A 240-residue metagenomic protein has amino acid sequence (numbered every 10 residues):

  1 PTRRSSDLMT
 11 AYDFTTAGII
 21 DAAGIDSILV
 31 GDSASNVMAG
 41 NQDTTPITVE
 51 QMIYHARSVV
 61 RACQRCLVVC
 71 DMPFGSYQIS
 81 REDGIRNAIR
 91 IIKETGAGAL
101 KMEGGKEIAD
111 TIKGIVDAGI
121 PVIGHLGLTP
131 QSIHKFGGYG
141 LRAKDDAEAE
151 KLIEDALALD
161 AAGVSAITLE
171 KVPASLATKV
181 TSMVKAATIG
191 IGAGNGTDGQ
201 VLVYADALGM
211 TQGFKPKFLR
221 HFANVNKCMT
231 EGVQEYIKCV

Functional and structural regions predicted by a protein language model:
P1-S5: Short, small-residue-biased leader/transition segments that mark boundaries at the very start of proteins
L8, L29, V69, A99-K101 (+3 more regions): Conserved beta-strand positions in the central sheet of alpha/beta enzyme cores
L8-Y12, T95-K106, A147-E148, V164-V172: Catalytic beta/alpha-barrel core
M9, D13, I20, V59 (+6 more regions): Conserved, mostly hydrophobic/aromatic
T16-A17, A23, S27-I53, M72-I79 (+2 more regions): Glycine-rich, proline-tolerant flexible connector loops at the mouths of alpha/beta enzymes
S35-I53, R81, I89-A99, H134-K151 (+2 more regions): Glycine-rich tight-turn/loop motif centered on a GG-T
Q42-M72, R86, R90-E94, I108-F136 (+1 more regions): Alpha-helix-loop-beta-strand connector modules within alpha/beta enzyme cores
V172, A186-C239: C-terminal alpha-helical cap/extension of soluble enzyme domains
